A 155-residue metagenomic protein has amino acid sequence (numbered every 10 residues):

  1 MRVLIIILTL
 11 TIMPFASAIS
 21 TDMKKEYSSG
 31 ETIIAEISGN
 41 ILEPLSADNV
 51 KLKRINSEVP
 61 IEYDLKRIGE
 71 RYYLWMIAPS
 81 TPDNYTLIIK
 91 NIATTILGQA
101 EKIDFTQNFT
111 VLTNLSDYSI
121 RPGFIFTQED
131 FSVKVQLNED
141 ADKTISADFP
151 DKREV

Functional and structural regions predicted by a protein language model:
M1-D22, I33-G39: Secretory targeting signatures
D22-S28, D117-F126: Short beta-strand segments of immunoglobulin-like
K24-V59: N-terminal targeting signals for Sec/Tat export/insertion, comprising classic cleavable signal peptides
T32, S80-T86, D130, D140-D142: Extracellular Ig-like/FN3 beta-sandwich strand-entry sites
T32-N40, E129-N138: Short edge beta-strand/loop segments characteristic of extracellular beta-sandwich folds
V50, S80-A100: Short, aromatic- and glycine-rich surface loops/edge beta-strands on solvent-exposed regions
K66-W75, T81-D83, E154-V155: Aromatic sugar-binding surface patches on proteins that engage polysaccharides or sugar-phosphate polymers
T94-S119: Short beta-strand elements
